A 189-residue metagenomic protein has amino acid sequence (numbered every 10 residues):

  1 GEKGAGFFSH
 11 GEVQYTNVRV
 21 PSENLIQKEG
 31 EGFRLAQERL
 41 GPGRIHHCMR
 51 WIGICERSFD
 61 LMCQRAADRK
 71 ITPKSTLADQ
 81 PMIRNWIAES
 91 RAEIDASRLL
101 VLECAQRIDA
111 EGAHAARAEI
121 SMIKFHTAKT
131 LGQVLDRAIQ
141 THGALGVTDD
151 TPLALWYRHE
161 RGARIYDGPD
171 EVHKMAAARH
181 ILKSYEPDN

Functional and structural regions predicted by a protein language model:
G1-E56, D60, E171-M175, R179-N189: FAD-binding core of flavoproteins
E2, E23-G43, Q64-Q80, Q140-L155: Conserved catalytic-core motifs characterized by acidic clusters
A36, C104, Y157-E160: Short alpha-helical scaffolding segments that buttress acidic/His motifs in well-ordered protein cores
I52-F59, I94-V101, L131, L135: Hydrophobic faces of stable alpha-helices that mediate helix-helix packing
C63-S75, R91-H126, I139-G146: C-terminal helix-coil-helix/basic helical segment that borders enzyme active sites and/or dimer interfaces and provides
I83: A glycine- and small/hydrophobic-rich beta-loop-beta segment that serves as a flexible "lid/hinge" or phosphate-binding
H114, A118-N189: Alpha-helix capping/hinge segments and adjacent helical runs
